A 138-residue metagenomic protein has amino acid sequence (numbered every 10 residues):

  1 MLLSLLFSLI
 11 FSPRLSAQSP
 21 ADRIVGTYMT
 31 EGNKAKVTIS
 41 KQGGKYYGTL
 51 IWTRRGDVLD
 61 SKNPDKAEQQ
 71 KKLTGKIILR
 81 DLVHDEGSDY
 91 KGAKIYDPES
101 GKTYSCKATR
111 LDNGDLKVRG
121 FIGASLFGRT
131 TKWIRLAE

Functional and structural regions predicted by a protein language model:
L2-S12: Bacterial N-terminal signal peptides
S16, H84-G87, D112: Bimodal feature
S16-T27: N-terminal helix-cap/turn-to-beta initiation motif at the start of protein domains
V25, E31-S105: Central antiparallel beta-sheet cores of small beta-barrel/beta-sandwich binding domains
Q42, L111-D112: Structural motif
P98, T109-R110, I122-A124: Short polar/acidic secondary-structure junctions
D115, F121-E138: Edge beta-strand at a domain terminus
